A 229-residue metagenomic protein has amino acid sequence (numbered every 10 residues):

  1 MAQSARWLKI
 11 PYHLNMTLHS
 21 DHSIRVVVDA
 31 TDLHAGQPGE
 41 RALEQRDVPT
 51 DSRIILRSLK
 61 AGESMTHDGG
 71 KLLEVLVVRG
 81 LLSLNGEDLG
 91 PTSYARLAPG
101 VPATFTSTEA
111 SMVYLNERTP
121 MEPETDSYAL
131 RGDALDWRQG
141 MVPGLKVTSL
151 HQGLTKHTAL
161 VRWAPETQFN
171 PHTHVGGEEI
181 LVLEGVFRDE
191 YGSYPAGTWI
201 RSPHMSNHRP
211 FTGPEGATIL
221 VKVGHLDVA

Functional and structural regions predicted by a protein language model:
A2-D51, M112-T155: A short, N-terminal "cap"/entry segment at the start of jelly-roll beta-barrel domains of the cupin/DSBH fold
G36-G70, D88, P99-P102, R131-D136 (+5 more regions): Conserved short histidine dyad/triad with adjacent acidic residue
G70-L84, H174-E190, A196: Glycine- and acidic-residue-biased ligand/ion/polar-headgroup-sensing regions
D88, P99-P123, H204-A229: Ligand-binding loop in jelly-roll beta-barrel domains
